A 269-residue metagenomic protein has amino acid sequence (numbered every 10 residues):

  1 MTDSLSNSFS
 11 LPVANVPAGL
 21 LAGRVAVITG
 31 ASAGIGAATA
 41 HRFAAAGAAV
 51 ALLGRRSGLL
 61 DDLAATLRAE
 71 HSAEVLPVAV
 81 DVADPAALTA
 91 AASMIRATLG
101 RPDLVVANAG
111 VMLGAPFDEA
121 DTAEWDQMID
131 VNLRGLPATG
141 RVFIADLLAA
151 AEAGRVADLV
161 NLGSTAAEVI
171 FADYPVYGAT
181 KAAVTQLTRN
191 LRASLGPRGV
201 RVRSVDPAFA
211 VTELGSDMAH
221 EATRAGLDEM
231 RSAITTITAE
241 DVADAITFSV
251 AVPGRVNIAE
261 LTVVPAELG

Functional and structural regions predicted by a protein language model:
V25, S32-A33: Conserved glycine-rich cofactor-binding loop
A48-L63: Conserved glycine-rich Rossmann-like NAD(P)H-binding loop of the short-chain dehydrogenase/reductase
G58, A79-A90, T122: The beta1-alpha1 cofactor-binding region of Rossmann-like NAD(H)/NADP(H)-dependent oxidoreductases
P116-F117, D121-I129: Substrate-binding pocket helix/loop in short-chain dehydrogenase/reductase
G140, T180: Active-site helix of classical SDR
S164: Residue(s) in the substrate-gating loop at a strand-loop-helix junction that position the organic substrate next
S204-A208, R224-G269: C-terminal helical subdomain
